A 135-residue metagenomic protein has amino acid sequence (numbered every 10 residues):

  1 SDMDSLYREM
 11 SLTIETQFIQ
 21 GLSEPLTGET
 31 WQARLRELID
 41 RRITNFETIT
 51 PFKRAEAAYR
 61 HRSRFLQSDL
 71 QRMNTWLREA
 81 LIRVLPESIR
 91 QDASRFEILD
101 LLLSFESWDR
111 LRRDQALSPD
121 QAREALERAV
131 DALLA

Functional and structural regions predicted by a protein language model:
S5-L38: Amphipathic alpha-helical linker/stalk segments
R8, A58, R113: Phosphate-coordinating loops and pocket residues in cytosolic domains that bind phosphorylated ligands
E9, E97, D120-Q121: Short, solvent-exposed positions on alpha-helices
M10-G21, I49, K53, A80 (+2 more regions): A short secondary-structure junction motif
P25, E87-S88, D109, D114: Alpha-helix C-capping/helix-to-loop hinge sites
R36-D40, T44-A57, R62-E97, E124-L134: Amphipathic alpha-helical packing segments from all-alpha helical-bundle domains
F96-L117, A132-A135: Amphipathic C-terminal alpha-helical segment
